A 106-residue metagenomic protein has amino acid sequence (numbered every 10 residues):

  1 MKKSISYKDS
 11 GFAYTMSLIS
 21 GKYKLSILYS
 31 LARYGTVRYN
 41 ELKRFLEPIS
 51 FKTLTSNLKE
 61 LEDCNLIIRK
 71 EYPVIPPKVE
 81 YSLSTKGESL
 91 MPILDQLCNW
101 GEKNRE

Functional and structural regions predicted by a protein language model:
M1-K8, F45: Recognition helices and adjacent regulatory flanks at domain boundaries
S4-I5, Y29, L42, I67-Y72 (+1 more regions): Long, contiguous secondary-structure blocks with strong helical propensity
S10-T53, E80: N-terminal helix-turn-helix DNA-binding core of bacterial DNA-binding proteins
L25, C64, I93-R105: Alpha-helical linker/hinge and terminal dimerization helices associated with HTH transcriptional regulators
N40-R69, P76: Canonical helix-turn-helix DNA-binding module
P73, R105-E106: Short helix-loop hinge/linker segments at domain boundaries
P73-D95: Basic, amphipathic "hinge/linker" alpha-helix immediately C-terminal to the N-terminal HTH DNA-binding motif
